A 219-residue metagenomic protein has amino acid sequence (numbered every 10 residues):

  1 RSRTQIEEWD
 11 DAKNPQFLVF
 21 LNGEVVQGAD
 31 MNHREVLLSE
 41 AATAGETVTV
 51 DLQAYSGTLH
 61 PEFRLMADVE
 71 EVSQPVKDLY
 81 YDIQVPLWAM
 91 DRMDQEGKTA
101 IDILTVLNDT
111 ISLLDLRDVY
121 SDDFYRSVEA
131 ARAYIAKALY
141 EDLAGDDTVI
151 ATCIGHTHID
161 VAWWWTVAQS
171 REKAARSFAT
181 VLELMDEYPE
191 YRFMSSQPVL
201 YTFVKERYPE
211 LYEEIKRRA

Functional and structural regions predicted by a protein language model:
R1-A219: Carbohydrate-active enzymes and regulators
